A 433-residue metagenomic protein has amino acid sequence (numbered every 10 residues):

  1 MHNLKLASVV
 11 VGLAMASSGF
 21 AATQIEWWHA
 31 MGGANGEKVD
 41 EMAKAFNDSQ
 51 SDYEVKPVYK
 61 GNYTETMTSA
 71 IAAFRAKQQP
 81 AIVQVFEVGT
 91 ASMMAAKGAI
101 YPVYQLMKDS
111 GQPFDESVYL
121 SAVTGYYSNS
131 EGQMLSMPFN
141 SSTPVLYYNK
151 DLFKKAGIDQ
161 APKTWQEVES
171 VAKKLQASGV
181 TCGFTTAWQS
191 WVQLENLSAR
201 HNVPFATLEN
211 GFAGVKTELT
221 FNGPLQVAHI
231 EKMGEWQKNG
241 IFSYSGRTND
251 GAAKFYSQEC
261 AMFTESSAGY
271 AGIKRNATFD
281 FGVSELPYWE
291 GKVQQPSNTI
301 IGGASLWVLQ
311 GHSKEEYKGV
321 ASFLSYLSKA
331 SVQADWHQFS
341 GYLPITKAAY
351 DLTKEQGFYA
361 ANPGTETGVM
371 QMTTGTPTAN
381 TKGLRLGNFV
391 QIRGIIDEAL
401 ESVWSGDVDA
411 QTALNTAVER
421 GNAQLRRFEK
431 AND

Functional and structural regions predicted by a protein language model:
E41, A45-Y119, D151-K163, K254 (+4 more regions): Extracytoplasmic "Venus flytrap"/periplasmic binding protein-like
D48-S49, A76, G132, A156 (+5 more regions): Extracytoplasmic/periplasmic substrate-recognition and gating elements
A72, P80-A81, Q112-L152, C182 (+2 more regions): A structural signal for short loop-to-beta-strand junctions that line the ligand-binding cleft of periplasmic/secreted
F86-T143, K163, E169, E195-A199 (+4 more regions): Hinge/lid segment of periplasmic solute-binding proteins
Y104-Y119, V203-A228, R275-N276, Y288-N298 (+3 more regions): Short, solvent-exposed loop/beta-turn-alpha elements that line the ligand-binding surface or hinge of extracytoplasmic
N129, T299-I300, G364-R420: C-terminal capping/gating helix-and-loop segments adjacent to ligand/active sites or protein-protein/ligand interfaces
S130-F139, P144, E169-E218, C260: Extracytoplasmic/periplasmic solute-binding protein
A172-S178, G214-S245: Glycine-centered hinge/linker elements that transmit conformational signals in sensory and ligand-binding systems
